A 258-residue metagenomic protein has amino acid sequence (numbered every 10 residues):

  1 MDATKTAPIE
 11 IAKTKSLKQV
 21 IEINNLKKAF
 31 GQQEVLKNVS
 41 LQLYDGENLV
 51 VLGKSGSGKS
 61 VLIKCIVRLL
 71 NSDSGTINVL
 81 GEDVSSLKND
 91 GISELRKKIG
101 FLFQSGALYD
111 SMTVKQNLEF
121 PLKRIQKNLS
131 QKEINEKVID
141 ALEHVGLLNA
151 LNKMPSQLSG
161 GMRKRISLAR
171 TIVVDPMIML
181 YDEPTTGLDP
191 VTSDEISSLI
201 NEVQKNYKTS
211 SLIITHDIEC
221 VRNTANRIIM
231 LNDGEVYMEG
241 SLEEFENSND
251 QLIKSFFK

Functional and structural regions predicted by a protein language model:
V67: Helix-to-loop junction immediately C-terminal to a conserved catalytic motif
D83, Q131-N149: Conserved ABC ATPase "signature" region
M112-F120: Short coil-to-helix segment of the ABC ATPase nucleotide-binding domain corresponding to the Q-loop/switch region
M154-L158, M162: Conserved ABC ATPase signature
V173-M177: A short, proline-enriched helix->beta-strand linker immediately N-terminal to the Walker B motif in ABC-type P-loop
M179-D182: Catalytic Walker B motif of ABC-type/P-loop ATPase nucleotide-binding domains
